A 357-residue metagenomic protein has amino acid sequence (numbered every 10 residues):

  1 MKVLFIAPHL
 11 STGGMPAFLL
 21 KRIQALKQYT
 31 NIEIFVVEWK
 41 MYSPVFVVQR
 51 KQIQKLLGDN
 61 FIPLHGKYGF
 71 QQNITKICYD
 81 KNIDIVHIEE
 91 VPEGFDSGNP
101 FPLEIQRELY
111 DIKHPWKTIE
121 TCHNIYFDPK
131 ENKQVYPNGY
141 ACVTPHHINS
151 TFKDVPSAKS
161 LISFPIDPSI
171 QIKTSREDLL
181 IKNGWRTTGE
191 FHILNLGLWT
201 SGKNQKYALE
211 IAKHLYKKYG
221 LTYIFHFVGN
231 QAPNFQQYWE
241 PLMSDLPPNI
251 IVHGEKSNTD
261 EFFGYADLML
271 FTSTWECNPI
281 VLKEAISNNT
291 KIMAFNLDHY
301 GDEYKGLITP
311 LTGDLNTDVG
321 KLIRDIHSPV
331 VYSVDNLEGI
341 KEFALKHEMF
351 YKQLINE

Functional and structural regions predicted by a protein language model:
L4, G184-K203: Conserved donor-binding/catalytic core segment of Leloir-type glycosyltransferases
F5-G13, A17-K21, A25-I74, P233-N234: N-terminal strand-loop element at the rim of the active site of nucleotide-sugar-dependent glycosyltransferases
G13-Q24, F191, T200-H214: A conserved mid-protein helix/loop that constitutes part of the nucleotide-sugar donor-binding site
G14, T317, H327-E357: A charged, aromatic-enriched C-terminal amphipathic alpha-helix characteristic of glycosyltransferases across folds
L57-P63, Q237-E255: Nucleotide-activated donor-binding/catalytic signature segment of Leloir-type glycosyltransferases, i.e., the conserved
I88-P102, C122: Short His-centered aromatic/hydrophobic patch
T274: Aromatic "clamp/platform" in nucleotide-sugar-dependent glycosyltransferases that forms part of the donor/acceptor
K291-A294: Short hydrophobic beta-strand element within catalytic cores of glycosyltransferases and related nucleotide-activated
